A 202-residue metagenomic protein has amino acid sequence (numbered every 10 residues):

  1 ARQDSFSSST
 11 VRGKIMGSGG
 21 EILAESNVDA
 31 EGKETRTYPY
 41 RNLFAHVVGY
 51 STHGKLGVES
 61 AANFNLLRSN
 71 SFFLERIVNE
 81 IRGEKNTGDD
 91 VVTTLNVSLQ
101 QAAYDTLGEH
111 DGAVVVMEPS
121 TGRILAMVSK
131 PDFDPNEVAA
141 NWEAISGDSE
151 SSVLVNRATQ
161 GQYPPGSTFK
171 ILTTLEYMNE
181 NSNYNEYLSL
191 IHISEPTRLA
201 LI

Functional and structural regions predicted by a protein language model:
A1-A113, M127-Q162: Extracytoplasmic/periplasmic proteins that interact with beta-lactams or build/remodel peptidoglycan
S7, P39, N181, Y187-H192: Extended hydrophobic/Leu-rich segments
G20, V47, A103, G122 (+1 more regions): Active-site SXXK
V28, P119-S120, S129-K130, T168 (+2 more regions): An acidic- and aromatic-residue-enriched active-site/binding cleft used to recognize and process polar
Q100, T121, L199-A200: Alpha-helix N-cap/helix-start and coil->helix boundary motif
A113-P119, Y187-L188: Surface-exposed patches in mature extracellular/periplasmic domains of secreted proteins
I124-P135, N181-Y187, R198: Secretory-pathway/luminal and periplasmic proteins that interact with or process carbohydrate-rich
I191-I202: Single conserved hydrophobic/aromatic residue that forms the stacking wall/gate of nucleotide- or nucleobase-binding
